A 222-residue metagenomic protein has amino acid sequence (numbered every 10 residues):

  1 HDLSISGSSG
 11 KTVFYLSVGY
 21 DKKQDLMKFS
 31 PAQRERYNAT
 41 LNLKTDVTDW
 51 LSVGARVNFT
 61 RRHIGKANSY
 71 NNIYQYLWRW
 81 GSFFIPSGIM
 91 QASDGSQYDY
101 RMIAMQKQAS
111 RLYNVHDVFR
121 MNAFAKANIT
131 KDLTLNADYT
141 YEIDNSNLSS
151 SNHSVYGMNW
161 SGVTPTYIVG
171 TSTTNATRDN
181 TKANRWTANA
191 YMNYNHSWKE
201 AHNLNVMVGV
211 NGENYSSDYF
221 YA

Functional and structural regions predicted by a protein language model:
H1, D21, D25-R120, D138 (+1 more regions): Surface-exposed loop/interface segments of Gram-negative outer-membrane beta-barrel transport/assembly proteins
H1, I5-S9: Outer-membrane beta-barrel initiation region
S9-V13, T48-W50, N128-D132, K199-N203: Strand-connecting loop/turn motifs
